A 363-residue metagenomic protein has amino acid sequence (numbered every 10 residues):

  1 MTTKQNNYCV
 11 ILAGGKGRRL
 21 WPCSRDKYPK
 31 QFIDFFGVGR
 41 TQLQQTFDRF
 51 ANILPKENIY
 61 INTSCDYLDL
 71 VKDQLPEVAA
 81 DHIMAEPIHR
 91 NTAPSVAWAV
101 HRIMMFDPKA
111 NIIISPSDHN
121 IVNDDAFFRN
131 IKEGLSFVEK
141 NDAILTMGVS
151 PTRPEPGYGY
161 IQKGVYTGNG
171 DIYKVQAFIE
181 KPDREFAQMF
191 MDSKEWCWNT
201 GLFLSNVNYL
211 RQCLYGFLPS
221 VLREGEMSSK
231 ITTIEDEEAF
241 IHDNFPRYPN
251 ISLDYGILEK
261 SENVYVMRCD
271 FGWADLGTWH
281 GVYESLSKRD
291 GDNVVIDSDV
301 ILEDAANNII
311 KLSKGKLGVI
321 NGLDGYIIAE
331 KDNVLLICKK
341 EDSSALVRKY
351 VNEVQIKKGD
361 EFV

Functional and structural regions predicted by a protein language model:
M1-I11, R19-D26, G37-P116, V122-F128 (+3 more regions): Conserved N-terminal catalytic core of the sugar/cofactor nucleotidyltransferase
T2-N6, V207-V363: Left-handed beta-helix
I11-A13, N62, I113-P116, T146-S150 (+3 more regions): Short beta-strand segments
L43, A99, D118, I161 (+3 more regions): Residue-level signal for inorganic ion chemistry
I61, M84-A85, I114, L145-M147 (+2 more regions): General beta-strand structural signal in soluble alpha/beta enzymes
D124-E235, A239-H242, Y265, K339-K340: Conserved core of the sugar-phosphate nucleotidyltransferase
